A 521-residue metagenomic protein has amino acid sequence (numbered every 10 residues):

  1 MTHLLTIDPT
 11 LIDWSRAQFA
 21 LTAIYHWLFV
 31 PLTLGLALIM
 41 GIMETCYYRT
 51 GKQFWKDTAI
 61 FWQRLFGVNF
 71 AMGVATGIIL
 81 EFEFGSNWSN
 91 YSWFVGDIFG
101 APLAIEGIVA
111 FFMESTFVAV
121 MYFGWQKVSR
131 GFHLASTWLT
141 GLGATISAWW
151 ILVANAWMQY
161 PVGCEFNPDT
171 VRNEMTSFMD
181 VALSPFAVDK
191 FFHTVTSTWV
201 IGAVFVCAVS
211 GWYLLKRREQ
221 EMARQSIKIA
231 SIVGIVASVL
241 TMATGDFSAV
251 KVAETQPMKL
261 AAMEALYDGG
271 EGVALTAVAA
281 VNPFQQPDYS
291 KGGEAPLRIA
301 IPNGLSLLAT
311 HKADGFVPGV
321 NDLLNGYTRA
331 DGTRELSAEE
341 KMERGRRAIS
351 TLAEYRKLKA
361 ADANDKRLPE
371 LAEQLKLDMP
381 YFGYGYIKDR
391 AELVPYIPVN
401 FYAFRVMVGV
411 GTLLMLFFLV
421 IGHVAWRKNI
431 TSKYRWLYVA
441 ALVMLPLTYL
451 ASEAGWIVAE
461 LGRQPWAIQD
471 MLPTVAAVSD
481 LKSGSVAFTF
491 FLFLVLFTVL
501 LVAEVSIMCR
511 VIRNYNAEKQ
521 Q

Functional and structural regions predicted by a protein language model:
T2-Q521: Polytopic transmembrane helical bundles with strong interfacial aromatic enrichment
